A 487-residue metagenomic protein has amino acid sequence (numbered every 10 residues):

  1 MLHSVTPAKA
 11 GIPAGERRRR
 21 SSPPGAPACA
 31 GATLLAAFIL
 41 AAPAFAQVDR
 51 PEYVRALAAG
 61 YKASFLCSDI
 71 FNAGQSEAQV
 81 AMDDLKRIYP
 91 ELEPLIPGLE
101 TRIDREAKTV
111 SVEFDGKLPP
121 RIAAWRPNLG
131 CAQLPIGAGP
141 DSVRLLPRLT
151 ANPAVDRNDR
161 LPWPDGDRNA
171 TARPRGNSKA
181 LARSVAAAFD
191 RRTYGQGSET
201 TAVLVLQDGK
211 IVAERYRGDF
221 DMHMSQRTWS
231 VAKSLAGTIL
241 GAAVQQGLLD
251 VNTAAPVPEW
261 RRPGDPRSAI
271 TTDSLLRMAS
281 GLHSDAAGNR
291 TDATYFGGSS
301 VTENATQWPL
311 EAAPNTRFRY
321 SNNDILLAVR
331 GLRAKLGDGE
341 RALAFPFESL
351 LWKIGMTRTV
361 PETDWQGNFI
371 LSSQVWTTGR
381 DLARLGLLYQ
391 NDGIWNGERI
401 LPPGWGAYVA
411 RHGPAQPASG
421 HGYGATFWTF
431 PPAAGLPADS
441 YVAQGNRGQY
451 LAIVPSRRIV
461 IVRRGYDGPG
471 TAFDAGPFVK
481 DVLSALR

Functional and structural regions predicted by a protein language model:
G11-P23, A30-A32, A36: A cross-taxon signal for low-complexity, glycine/charged-rich
P164-D208: Beta-lactamase-like hydrolase cores
A180-A187, K210-R215, A254, R277 (+2 more regions): Short, charged, amphipathic alpha-helices and their helix-cap/turn boundaries
G209, Q226-N252, L275, A328-L332 (+1 more regions): Active-site SXXK
G237, N323-L332, S373-I394, Q449-G465: Active-site-proximal alpha-helical segments within enzyme catalytic domains
Q245-G281, Q307-L310, G337-S373, T377: Active-site helix/loop module of the DD-peptidase/beta-lactamase fold, centered on the serine-lysine SxxK catalytic
R262-T291, Y295-T316, S321-L326, T377-R380 (+1 more regions): Conserved catalytic neighborhood of penicillin-recognizing serine enzymes
M356-V360, G406-V460: Active-site Gly/Thr loop motif
